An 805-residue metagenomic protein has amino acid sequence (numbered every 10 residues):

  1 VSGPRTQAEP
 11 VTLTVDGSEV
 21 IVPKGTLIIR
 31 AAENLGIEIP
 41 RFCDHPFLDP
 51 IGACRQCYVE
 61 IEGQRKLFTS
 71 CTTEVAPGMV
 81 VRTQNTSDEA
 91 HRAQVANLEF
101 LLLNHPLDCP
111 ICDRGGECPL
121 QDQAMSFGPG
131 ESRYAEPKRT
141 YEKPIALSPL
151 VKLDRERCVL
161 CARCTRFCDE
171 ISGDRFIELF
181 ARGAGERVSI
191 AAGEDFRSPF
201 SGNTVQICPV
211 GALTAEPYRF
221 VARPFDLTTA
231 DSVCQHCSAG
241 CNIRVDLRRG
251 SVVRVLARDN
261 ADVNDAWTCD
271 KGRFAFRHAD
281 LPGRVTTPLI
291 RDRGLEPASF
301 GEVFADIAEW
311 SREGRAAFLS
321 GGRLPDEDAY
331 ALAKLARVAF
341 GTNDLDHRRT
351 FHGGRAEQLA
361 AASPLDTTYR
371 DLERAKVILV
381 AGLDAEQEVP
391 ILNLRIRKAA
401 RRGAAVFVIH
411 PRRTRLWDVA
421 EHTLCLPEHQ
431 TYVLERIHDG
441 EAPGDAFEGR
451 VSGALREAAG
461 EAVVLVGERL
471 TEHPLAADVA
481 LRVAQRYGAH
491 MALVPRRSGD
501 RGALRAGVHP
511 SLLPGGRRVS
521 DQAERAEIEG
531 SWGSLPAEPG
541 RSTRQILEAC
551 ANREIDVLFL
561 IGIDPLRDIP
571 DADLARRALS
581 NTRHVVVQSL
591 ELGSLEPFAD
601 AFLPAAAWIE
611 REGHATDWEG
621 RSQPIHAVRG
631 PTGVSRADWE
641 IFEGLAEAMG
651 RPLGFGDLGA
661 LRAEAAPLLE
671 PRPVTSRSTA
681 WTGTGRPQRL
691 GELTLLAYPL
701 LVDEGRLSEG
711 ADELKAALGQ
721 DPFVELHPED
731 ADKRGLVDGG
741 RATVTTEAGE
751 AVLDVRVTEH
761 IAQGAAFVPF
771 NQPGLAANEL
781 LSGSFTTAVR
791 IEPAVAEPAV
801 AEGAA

Functional and structural regions predicted by a protein language model:
S2, I39, D44, A333 (+6 more regions): A cross-kingdom feature strongest in bacterial/archaeal respiratory oxidoreductases
S2-L27, E33, H45, E60-Q64 (+6 more regions): N-terminal export/assembly segments and adjacent metallocofactor-ligating motifs of anaerobic energy-metabolism
E74-M79, G183-R187, G283-P288, A375 (+5 more regions): Short acidic (Asp/Glu) and glycine-rich catalytic loops that position anionic groups and cofactors
R249-A257, A261-A266, K271-D280, T287-P288 (+9 more regions): Long hydrophobic segments that form regular secondary structure
V303-A316, T368-K376, R450-V463, Y487 (+1 more regions): Glycine-rich phosphate/diphosphate-binding loops that line cofactor/substrate pockets in enzymes
T342-G354, G403-R413, G488-G502, T582-L595: A generic structural motif
G354-Q358, W417-V419, Y432-H438, G502-A503 (+2 more regions): Short, charged, surface-exposed secondary-structure boundary motifs
A462-A551, E619: A glycine-rich, hydrophobic/aromatic-adjacent loop/helix-cap motif
